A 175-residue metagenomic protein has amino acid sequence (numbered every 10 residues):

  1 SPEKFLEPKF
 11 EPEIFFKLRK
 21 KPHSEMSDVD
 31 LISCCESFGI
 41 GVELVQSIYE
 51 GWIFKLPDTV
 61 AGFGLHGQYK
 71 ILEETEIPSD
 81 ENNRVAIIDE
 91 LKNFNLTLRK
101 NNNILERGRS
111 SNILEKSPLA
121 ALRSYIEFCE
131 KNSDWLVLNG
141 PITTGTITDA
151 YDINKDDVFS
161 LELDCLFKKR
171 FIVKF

Functional and structural regions predicted by a protein language model:
S1-S117, L122-R123, A150-S160, K168-F175: Catalytic-core "active-site belt" of small-molecule-metabolizing enzymes, emphasizing His/Asp/Glu-rich regions
P118-N154: A conserved acidic, glycine/proline-rich C-terminal tail/linker
